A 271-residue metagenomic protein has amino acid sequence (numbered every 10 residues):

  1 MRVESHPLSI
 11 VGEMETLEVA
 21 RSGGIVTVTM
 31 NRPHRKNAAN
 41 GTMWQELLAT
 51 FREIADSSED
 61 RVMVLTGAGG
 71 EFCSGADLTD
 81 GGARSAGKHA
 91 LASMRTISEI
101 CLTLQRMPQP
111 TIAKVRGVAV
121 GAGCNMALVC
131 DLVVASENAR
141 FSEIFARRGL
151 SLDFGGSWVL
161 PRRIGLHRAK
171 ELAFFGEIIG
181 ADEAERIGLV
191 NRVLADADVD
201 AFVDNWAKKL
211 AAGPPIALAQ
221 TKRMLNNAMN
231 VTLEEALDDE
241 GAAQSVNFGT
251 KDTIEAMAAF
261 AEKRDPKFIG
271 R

Functional and structural regions predicted by a protein language model:
R2-A68, L102, A258: Conserved CoA-thioester-binding segment of acyl-CoA-metabolizing enzymes
R35, D56-E59, G67-T103, A119 (+2 more regions): Glycine- (often His-adjacent) and acidic-residue-rich active-site loop that binds/positions the CoA thioester
N37-W44, A86-A90, D196: Flexible, glycine- and charge-enriched loops at secondary-structure boundaries
M43-E46, S93-T96, V199, E240: Hydrophobic alpha-helical membrane-association signature
S93-T96, A195, M229, G249: Residue-level signature of the cytosolic catalytic core of signaling kinases
L102-L218, A242-T250, I254-A258, E262-R264 (+1 more regions): Crotonase-fold acyl-CoA enzyme core
L225-V231: Short, charged, surface-exposed hinge/linker loops at domain edges that act as mobile lids or interdomain connectors
